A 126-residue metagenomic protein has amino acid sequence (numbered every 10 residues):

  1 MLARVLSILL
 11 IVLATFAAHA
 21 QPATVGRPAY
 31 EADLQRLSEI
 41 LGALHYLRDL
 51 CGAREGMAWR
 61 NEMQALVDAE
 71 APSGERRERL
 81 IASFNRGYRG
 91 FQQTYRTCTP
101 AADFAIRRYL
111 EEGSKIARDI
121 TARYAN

Functional and structural regions predicted by a protein language model:
M1-L2: N-terminal secretory signal peptides that target proteins for export/translocation
V5-T15: Bacterial N-terminal signal peptides
F16-A20: Sec/Tat signal peptide C-region and signal peptidase I cleavage site
Q21-R54: Immediate post-signal-peptide N-terminus of mature secreted/exported proteins
G56-N126: Compact alpha-helical subdomains of small soluble proteins
